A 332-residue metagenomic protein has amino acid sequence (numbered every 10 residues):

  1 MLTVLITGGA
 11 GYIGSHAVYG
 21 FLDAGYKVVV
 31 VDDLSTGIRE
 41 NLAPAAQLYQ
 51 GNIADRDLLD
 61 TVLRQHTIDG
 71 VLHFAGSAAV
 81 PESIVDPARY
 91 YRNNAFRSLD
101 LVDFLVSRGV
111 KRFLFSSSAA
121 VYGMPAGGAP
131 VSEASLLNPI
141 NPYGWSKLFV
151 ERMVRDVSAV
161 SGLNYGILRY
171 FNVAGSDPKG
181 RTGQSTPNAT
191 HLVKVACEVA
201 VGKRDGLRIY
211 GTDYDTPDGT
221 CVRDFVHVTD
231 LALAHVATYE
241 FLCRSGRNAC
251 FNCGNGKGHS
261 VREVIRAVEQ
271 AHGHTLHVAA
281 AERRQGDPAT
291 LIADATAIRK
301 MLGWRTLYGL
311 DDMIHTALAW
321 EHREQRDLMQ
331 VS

Functional and structural regions predicted by a protein language model:
M1-V173: N-terminal Rossmann-like NAD(P)+-binding domain of SDR-like oxidoreductases, especially those catalyzing
R39, F171-L192, G202-R223: Short, flexible, glycine-rich and Lys/Arg-enriched loop motifs at helix boundaries that contact anionic partners
G51, S185-A189, K257, T306: Residue-level signature of the cytosolic catalytic core of signaling kinases
I53, L136, N172-G175, T212-Y214 (+1 more regions): Residues that form or immediately flank small-molecule/cofactor binding pockets and catalytic motifs
D57, T61, F96-D100, R152 (+4 more regions): Short, contiguous clusters of charged residues that form electrostatic/catalytic patches at enzyme active sites, used
Y91, I140-L148, T182-K194, D224-F225: Short-chain dehydrogenase/reductase
V195, V201-S332: C-terminal substrate-binding subdomain of Rossmann-fold SDR/epimerase-dehydratase oxidoreductases
